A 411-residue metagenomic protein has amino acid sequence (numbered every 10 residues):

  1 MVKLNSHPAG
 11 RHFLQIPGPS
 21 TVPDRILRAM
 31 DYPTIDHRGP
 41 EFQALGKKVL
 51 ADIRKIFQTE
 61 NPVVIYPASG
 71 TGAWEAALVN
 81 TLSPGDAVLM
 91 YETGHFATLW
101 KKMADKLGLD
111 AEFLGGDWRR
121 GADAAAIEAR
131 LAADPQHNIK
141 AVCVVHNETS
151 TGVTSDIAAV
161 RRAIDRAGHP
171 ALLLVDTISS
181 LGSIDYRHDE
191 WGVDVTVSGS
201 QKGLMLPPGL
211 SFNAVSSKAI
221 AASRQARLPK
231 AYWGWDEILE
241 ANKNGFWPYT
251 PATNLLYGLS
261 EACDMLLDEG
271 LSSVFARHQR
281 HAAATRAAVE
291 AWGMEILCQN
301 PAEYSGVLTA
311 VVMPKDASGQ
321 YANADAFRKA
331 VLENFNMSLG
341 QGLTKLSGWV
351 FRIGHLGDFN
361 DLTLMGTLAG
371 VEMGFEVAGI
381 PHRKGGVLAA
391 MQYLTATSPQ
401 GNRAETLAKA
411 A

Functional and structural regions predicted by a protein language model:
R11-P67, T71: A glycine-/small-polar-enriched, mobile loop at the entrance of the PLP active site in fold-type I
T21-V22, Q201-A291: Active-site C-terminal subdomain of aminotransferase-like
E60-L89, T93, A97-K101: Conserved beta-loop-alpha segment that forms the PLP phosphate-binding cup at the N-terminus of a helix
A122-G182, V195: Active-site phosphate-binding strand-loop segment of PLP-dependent enzymes
D189-Q201: Conserved active-site segment immediately N-terminal to the catalytic lysine that forms the internal aldimine
I296-N334: Conserved PLP-binding catalytic core of the aspartate aminotransferase-like
K345-A411: PLP-dependent enzyme catalytic core of the Aspartate aminotransferase-like
